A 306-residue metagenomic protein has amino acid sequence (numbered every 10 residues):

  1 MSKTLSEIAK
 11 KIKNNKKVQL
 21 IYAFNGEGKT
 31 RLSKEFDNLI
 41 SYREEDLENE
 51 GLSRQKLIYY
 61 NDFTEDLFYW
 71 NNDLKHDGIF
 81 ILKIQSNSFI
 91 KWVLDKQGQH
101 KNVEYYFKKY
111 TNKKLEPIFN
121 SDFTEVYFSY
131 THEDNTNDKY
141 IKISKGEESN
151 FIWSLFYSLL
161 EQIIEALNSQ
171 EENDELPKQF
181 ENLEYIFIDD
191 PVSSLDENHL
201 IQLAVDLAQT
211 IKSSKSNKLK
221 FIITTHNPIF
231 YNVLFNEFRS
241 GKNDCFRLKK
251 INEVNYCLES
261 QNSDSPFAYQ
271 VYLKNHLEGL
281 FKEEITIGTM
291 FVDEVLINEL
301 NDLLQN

Functional and structural regions predicted by a protein language model:
K3-L20, E27-N38, I143, N150-S260: Switch/communication elements of ASCE P-loop NTPase nucleotide-binding domains
K34-L94, G98: ABC ATPase nucleotide-binding domain signature region
E35, N102-K109, D206, V233 (+1 more regions): Amphipathic alpha-helical segments that form well-ordered structural scaffolds and often line/cohere around active
N61-T64, N120, Y130-T131, L155 (+3 more regions): Short loop/turn segments at strand-loop or loop-helix junctions that form parts of catalytic or ligand-binding pockets
D66-L67, V192-L195, F281-E284: Short acidic, S/G/P-rich loop/turn micro-motifs used as interaction or catalytic elements
G78-E148, L155-Y185: Extended helical coiled-coil dimerization/tether regions that scaffold and oligomerize large DNA-maintenance assemblies
N232-N306: RecA-like P-loop NTPase motor core
